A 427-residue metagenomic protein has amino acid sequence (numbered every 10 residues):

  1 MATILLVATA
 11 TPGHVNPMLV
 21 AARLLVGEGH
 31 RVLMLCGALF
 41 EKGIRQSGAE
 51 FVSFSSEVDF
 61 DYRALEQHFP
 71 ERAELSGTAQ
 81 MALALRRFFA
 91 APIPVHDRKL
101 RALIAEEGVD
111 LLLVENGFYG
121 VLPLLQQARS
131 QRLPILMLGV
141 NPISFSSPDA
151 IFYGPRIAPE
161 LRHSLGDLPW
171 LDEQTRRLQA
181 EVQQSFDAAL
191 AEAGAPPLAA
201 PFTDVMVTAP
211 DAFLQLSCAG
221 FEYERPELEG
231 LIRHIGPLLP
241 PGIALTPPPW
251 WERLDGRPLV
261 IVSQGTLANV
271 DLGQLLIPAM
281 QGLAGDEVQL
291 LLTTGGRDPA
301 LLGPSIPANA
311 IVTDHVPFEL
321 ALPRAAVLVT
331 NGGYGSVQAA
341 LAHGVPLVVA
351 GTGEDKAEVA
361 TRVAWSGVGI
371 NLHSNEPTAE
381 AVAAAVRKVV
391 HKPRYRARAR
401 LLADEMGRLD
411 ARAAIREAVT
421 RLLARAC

Functional and structural regions predicted by a protein language model:
T3-A10, M18-L33, G43-E50, L103-E106 (+7 more regions): Nucleotide-activated sugar donor-binding and catalytic core shared by glycosyltransferases and related lipid-linked
V15, F40-E41, G120-P123, V337: Short, well-ordered alpha-helical microsegments
V20-A21, V121-Q127, Q274-P278: A short acidic, amphipathic alpha-helical/loop segment
L33-M81, L165-G166: Conserved nucleotide-sugar phosphate-binding/catalytic loop shared by glycosyltransferases and other
E41-K42, V58-Y62, N141-P148, K356-E358 (+1 more regions): Short gly/pro/ser/thr-enriched loop/turn and capping motifs at secondary-structure boundaries
Q67-P123, D167-D204, T208: Conserved nucleotide-sugar donor-binding subdomain of glycosyltransferases
F89-P169, Q215, G220-E222: Conserved nucleotide-sugar donor-interacting segment of glycosyltransferase catalytic cores, predominantly GT-B
S217-V327: Donor-nucleotide binding loops and adjacent catalytic segments primarily of GT-B fold Leloir glycosyltransferases
